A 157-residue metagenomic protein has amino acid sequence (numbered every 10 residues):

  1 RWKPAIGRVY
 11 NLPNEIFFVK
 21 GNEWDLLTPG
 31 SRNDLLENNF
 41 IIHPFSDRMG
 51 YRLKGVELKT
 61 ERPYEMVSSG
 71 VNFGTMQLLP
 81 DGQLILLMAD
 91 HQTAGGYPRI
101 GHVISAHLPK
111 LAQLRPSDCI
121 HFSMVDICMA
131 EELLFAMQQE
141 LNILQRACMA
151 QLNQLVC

Functional and structural regions predicted by a protein language model:
R1-C157: Conserved "landmark" site that anchors the functional core of diverse proteins
